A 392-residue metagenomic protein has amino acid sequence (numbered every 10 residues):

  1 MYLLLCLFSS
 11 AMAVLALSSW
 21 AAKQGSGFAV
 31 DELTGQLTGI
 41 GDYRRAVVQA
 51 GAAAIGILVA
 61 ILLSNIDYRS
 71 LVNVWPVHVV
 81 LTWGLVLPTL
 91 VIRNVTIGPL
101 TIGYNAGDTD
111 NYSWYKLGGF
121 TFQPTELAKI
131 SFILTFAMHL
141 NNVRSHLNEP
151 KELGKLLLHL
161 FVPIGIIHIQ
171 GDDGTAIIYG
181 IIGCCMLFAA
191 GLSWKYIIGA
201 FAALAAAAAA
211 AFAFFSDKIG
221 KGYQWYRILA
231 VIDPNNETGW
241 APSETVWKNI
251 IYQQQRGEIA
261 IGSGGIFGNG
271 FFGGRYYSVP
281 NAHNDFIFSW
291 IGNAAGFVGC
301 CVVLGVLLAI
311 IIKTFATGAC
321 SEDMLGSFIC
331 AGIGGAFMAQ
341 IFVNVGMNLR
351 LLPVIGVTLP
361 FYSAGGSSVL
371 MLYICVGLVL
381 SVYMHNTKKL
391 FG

Functional and structural regions predicted by a protein language model:
M1-L5, A11-M12, A16-Q170, G335 (+4 more regions): Membrane-helix boundary/helix-loop-helix interface segments in multi-pass membrane proteins
A50-V59, A128-K129, A294-T314: Hydrophobic alpha-helical transmembrane segments
A54, V74-W83, P150-H168, D173-S216 (+1 more regions): Hydrophobic alpha-helical segments of polytopic membrane proteins
L58, I66, T135, A209 (+5 more regions): Transmembrane alpha-helix boundary/anchor motif
P99, N105-W114, G199-V302, M324-G326: Hydrophobic, glycine- and aromatic-enriched re-entrant/interface helices and adjoining loop segments
L140, I177, I182-Y196, F272-G299 (+1 more regions): Interfacial segments of multi-pass membrane proteins
K151-L156, A200, V231, Y277 (+2 more regions): Alpha-helical transmembrane segments of multi-pass membrane proteins, especially transporters and channels
T317-G356: Loop-to-helix entry and N-terminal half of a specific, functionally important transmembrane alpha helix in multi-pass
